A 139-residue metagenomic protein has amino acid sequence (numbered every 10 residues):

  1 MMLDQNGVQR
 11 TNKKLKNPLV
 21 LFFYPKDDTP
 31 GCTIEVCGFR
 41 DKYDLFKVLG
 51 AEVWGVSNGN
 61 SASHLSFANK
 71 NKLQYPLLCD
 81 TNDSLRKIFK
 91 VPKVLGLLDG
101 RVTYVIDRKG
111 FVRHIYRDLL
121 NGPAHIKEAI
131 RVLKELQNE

Functional and structural regions predicted by a protein language model:
M1-E139: Chalcogenol-based redox active-site neighborhoods
